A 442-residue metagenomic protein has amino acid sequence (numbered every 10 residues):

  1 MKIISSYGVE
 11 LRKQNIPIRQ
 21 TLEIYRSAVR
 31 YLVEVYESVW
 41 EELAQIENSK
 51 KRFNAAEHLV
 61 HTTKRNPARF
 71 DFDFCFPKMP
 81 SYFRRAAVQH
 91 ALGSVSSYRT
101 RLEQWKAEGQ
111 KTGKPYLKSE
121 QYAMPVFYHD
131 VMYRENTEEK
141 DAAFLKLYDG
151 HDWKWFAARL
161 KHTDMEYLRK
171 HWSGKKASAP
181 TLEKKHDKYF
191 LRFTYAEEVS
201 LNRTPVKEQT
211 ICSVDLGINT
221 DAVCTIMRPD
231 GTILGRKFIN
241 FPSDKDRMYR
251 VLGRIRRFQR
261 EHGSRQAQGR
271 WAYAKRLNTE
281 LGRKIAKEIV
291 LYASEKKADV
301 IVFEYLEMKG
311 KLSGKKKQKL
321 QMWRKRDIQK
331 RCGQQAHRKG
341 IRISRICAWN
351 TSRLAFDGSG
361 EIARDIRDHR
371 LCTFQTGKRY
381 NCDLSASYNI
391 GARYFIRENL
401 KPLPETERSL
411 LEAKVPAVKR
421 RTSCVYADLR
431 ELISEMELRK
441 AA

Functional and structural regions predicted by a protein language model:
M1-A442: Nucleic-acid substrate recognition interfaces
